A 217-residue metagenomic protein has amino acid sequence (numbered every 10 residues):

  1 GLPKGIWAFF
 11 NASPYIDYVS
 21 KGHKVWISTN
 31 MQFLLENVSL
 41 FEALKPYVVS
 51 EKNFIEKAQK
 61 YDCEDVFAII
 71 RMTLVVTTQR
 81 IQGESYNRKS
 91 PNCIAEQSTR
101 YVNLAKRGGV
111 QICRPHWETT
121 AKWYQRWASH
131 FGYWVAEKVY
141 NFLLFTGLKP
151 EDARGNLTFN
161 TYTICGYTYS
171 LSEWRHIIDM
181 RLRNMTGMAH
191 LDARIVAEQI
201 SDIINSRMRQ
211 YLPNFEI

Functional and structural regions predicted by a protein language model:
G1-I217: Family-specific signature for flavin-dependent thymidylate synthase
